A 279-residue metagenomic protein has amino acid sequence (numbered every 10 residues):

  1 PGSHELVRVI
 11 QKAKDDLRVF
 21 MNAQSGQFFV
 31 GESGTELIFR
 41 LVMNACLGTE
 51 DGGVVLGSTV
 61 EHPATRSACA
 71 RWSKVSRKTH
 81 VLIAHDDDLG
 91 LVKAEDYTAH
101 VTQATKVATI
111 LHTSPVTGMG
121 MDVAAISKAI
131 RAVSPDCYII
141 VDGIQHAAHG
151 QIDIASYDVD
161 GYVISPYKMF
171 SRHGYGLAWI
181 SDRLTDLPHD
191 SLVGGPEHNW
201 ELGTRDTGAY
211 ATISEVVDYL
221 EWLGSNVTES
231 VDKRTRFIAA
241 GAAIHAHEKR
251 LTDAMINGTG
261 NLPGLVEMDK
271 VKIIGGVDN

Functional and structural regions predicted by a protein language model:
P1-N279: Pyridoxal 5′-phosphate
